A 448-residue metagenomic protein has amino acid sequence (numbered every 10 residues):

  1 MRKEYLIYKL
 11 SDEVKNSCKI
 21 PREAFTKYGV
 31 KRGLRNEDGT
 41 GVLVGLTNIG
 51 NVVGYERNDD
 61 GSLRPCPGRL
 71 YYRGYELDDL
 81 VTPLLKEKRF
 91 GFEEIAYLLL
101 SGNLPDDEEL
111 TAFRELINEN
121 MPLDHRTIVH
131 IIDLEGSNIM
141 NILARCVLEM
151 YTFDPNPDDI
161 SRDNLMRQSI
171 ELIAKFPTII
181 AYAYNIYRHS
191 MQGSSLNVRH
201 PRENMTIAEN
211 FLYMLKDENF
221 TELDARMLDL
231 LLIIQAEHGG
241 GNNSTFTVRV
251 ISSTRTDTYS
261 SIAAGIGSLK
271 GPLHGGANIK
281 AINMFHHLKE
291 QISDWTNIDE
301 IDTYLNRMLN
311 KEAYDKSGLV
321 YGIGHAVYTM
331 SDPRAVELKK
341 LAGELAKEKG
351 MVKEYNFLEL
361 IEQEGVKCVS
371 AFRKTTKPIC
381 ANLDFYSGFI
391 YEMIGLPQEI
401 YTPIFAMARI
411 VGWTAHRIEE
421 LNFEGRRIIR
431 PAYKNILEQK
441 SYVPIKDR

Functional and structural regions predicted by a protein language model:
M1-R448: Non-transmembrane, aqueous-exposed alpha-helical and coiled segments at domain scale
